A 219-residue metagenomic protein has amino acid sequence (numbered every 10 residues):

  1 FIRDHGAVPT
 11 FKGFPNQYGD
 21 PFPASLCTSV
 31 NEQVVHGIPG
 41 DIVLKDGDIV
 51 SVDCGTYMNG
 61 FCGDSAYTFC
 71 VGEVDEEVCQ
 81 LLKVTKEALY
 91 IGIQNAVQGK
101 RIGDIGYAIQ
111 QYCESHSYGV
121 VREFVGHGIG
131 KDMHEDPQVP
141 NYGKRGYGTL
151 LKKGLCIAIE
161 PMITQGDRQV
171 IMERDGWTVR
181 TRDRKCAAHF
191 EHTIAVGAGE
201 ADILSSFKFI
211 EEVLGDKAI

Functional and structural regions predicted by a protein language model:
F1-I219: Active-site neighborhoods and metal-handling regions in enzymes and metal-associated proteins
